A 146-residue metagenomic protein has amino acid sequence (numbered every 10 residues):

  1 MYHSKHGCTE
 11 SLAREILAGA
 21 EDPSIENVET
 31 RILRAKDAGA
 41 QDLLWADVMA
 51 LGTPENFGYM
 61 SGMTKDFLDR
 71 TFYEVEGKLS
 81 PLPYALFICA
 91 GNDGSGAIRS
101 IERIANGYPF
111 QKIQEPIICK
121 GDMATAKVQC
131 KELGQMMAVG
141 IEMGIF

Functional and structural regions predicted by a protein language model:
M1-G7: A short, flexible N-terminal coil/short beta segment enriched in small residues
C8-S11, E15-A38, W45-F146: FMN-binding flavodoxin-like domain, especially the glycine-rich phosphate-binding loop
